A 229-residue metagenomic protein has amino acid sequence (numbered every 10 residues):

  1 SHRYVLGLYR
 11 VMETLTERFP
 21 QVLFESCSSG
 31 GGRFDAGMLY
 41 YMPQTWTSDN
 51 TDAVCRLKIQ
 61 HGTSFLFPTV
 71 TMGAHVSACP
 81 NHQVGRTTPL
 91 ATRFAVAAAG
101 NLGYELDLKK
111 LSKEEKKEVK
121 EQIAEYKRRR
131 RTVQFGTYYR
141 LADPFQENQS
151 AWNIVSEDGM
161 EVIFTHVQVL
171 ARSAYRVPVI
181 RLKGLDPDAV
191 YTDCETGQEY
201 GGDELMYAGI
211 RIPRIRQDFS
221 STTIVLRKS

Functional and structural regions predicted by a protein language model:
H2-K109: Glycan-recognition surfaces
S26-D35, S112-K116, Y139-N148: A glycine-rich phosphate-binding loop feature that marks nucleotide/adenosyl-phosphate handling sites
M38-Y40, K110-L111, R176-R181: Composition- and surface-driven signal marking solvent-exposed, interaction-prone regions in large proteins
A91-A142: Catalytic cores of secreted or luminal carbohydrate-active enzymes
D143-D186: Carbohydrate-binding surface patches
K183-G197: Solvent-exposed beta-hairpin/edge-strand motifs
G202-S229: C-terminal beta-strand-rich structural cap/linker in extracellular carbohydrate-active enzymes
